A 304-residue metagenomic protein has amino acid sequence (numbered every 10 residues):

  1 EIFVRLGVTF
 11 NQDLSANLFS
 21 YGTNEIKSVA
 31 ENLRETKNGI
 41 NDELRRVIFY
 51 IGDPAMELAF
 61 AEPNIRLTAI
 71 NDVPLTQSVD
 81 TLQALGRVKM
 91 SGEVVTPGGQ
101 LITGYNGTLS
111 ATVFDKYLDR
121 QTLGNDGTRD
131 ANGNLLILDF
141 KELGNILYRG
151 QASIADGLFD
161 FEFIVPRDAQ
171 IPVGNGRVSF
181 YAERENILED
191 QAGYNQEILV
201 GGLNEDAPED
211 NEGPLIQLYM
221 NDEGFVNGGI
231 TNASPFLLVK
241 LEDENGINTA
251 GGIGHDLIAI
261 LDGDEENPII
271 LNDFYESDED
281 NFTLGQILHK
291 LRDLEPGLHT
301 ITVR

Functional and structural regions predicted by a protein language model:
E1-D72: Active-site-proximal C-terminal subdomain of hydrolase catalytic domains
I2-L6, I40-D42, E57-L58, P97 (+6 more regions): Flexible loop/turn segments at secondary-structure boundaries
N24-S28, E189, E209, G228-I230: Edge/loop elements at the starts and ends of beta-strands within beta-rich repeat scaffolds
K37, P235, H255: A glycine-rich phosphate-binding loop feature that marks nucleotide/adenosyl-phosphate handling sites
V47-Q100, G201-P235, E242: Short, compositionally biased P/S/T/A/G/V-rich stretches that sit at domain boundaries
A84-G86, Y105, G174, A233 (+2 more regions): Residue-level preference for beta-strand/loop junctions
L101-S110: Short, ordered, surface-exposed loop/turn motifs in non-cytosolic proteins
S110-G202, Q217-G224, L238-R304: Long, low-complexity serine/threonine/glycine- and acidic-rich segments characteristic of extracellular
